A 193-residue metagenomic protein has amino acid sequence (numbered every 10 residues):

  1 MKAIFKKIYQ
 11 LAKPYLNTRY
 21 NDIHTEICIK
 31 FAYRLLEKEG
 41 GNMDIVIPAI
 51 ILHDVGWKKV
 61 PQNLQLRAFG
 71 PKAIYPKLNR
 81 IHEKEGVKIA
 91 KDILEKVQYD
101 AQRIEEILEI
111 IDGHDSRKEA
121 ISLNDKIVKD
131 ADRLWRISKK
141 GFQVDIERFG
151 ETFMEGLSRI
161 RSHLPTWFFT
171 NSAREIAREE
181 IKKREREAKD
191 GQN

Functional and structural regions predicted by a protein language model:
I4-I27, Q62-K77: Active-site flanking loop/helix segments enriched in acidic
L11, F31, I89-I93, D130: A general alpha-helix detector
L16-N42, L52, N63, Y99 (+1 more regions): Divalent metal-dependent phosphate-bond-processing catalytic cores, especially two-metal-ion Mg2+/Mn2+ enzymes that act
Y20, M43, L78, H82: Conserved acidic
C28, R80-K96: An active-site-proximal "capping" alpha-helix that borders the catalytic cofactor pocket
M43-P71, G86, E106-S116, D132: His-Asp-centered metal-binding catalytic motifs of divalent-metal-dependent phosphohydrolases/nucleases
